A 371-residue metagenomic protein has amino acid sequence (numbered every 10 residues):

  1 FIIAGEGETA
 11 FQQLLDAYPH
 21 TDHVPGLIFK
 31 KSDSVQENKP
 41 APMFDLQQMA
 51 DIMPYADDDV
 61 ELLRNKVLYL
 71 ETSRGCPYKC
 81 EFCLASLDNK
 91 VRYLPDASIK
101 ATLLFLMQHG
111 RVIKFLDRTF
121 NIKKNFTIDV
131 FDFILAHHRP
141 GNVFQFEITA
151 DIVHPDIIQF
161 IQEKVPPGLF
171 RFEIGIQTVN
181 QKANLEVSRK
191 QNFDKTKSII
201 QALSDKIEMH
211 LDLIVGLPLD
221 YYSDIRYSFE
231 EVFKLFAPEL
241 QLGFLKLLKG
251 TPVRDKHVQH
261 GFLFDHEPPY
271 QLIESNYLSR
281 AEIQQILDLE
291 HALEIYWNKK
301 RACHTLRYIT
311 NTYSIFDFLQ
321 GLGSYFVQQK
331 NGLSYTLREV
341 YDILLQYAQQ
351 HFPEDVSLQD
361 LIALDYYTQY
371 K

Functional and structural regions predicted by a protein language model:
F1, P19-H23, F131-F133, H257-G261: Short, hinge-like loop/turn segments at secondary-structure boundaries
F1-P42, L46: Glycine-rich beta-alpha loop elements in corrinoid/cobalamin-binding modules across cobalamin-dependent enzymes
E6, F44, L94, I122-N125 (+3 more regions): Residue-level signal for the nucleotide or nucleotide-sugar donor/cofactor binding architecture
F11-L14, V130, S228: Structural preference for long, well-ordered alpha-helical segments in enzyme cores
K39-P40, T127-I128, I157-I158, T251-K256: Short aromatic-enriched loop/helix-cap "lid" or pocket-rim segments at secondary-structure transitions that line
M53-D205: Radical SAM [4Fe-4S] cluster-binding motif and immediate context
C76, H291-K371: Radical SAM enzyme core and accessory elements
K100, L104-D117, G141-E147, Q162-T178 (+1 more regions): Conserved C-terminal portion of the radical SAM core fold that forms the substrate/S-adenosylmethionine-binding
